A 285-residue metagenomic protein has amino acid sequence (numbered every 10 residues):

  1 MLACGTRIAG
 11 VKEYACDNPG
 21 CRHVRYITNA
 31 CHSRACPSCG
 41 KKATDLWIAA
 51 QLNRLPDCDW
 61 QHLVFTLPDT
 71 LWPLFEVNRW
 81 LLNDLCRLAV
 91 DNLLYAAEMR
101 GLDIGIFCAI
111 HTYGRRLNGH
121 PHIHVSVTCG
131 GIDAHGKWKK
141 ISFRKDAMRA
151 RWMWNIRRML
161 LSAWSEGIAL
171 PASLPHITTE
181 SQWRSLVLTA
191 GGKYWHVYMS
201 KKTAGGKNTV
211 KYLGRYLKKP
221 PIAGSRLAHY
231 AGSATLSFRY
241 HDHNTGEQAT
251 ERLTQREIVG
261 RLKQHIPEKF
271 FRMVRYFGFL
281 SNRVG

Functional and structural regions predicted by a protein language model:
M1-G285: Beta->alpha loop/short-helix hinge microenvironment recognizer with preference for catalytic Tyr/His contexts
